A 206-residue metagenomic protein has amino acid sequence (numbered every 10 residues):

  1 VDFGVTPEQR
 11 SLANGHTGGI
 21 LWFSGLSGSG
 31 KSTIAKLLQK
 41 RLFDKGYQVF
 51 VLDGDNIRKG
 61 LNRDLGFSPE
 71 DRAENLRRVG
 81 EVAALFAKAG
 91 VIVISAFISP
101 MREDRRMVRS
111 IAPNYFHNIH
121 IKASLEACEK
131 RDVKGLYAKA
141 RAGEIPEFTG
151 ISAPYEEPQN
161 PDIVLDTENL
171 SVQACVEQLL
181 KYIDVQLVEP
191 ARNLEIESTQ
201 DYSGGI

Functional and structural regions predicted by a protein language model:
V1-L21: Extreme N-terminal, non-catalytic leader segments that precede Walker-type/kinase nucleotide-binding cores
G18-I20, Q48, I92-I94: Residue-level preference for the first positions of well-ordered beta-strands
S27: The conserved Walker
K31: Conserved lysine of the Walker
K36-A84, K88: Conserved substrate/cofactor phosphate-moiety recognition/catalytic segment in nucleotide-dependent phosphotransferases
V51, F116-H120, D162-V164: Conserved beta-strand scaffold positions in the cores of enzyme catalytic domains, especially in NTP/NDP-utilizing
R58-F67, D71, A83-R141, E147: ATP-dependent NMP and nucleoside kinases share a basic, alpha-helical "lid"
K122-L125, K130-Q178, V185-I196, D201-Y202: Small-molecule kinase domains that catalyze NTP-dependent phosphoryl transfer to phosphate-bearing small molecules
